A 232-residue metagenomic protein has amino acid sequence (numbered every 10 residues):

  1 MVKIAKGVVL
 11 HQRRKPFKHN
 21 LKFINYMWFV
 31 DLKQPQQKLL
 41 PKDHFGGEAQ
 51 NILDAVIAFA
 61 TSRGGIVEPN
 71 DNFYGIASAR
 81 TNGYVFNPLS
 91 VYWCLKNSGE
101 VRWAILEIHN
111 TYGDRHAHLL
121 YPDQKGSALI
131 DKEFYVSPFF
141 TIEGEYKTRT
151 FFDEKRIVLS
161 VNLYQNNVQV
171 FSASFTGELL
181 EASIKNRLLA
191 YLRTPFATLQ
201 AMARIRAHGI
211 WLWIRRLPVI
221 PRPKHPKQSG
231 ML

Functional and structural regions predicted by a protein language model:
M1-L232: Mature, function-bearing regions of proteins
